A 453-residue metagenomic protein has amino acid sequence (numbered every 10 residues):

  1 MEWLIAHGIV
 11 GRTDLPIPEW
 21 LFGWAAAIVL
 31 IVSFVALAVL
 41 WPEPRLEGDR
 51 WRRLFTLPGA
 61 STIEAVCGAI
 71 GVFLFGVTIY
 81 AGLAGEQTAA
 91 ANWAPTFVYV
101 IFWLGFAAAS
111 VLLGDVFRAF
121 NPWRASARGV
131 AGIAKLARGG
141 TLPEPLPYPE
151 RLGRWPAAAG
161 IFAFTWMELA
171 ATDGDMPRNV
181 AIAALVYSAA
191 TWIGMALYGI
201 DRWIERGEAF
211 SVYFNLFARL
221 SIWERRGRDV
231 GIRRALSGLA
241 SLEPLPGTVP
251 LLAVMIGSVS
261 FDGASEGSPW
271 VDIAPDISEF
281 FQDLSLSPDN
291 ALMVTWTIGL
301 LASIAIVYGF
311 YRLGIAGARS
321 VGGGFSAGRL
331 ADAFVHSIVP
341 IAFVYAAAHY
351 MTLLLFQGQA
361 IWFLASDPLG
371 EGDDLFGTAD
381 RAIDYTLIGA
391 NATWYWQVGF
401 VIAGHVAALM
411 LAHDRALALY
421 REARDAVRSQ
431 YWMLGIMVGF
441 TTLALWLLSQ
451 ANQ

Functional and structural regions predicted by a protein language model:
E2-A6, Y80-Q87, S260-S278, L354-E371 (+1 more regions): Membrane-helix interface motif
E2-R234, G238-L239, E243-P250, F261-E266 (+2 more regions): Transmembrane-helix bundle segments that line or gate the permeation/cavity pathway in multi-pass membrane proteins
A25, S126, P149-A157, E243 (+3 more regions): Hydrophobic alpha-helical transmembrane segments
F106-V111, P246-G263, S337-A360, M437-T442: Hydrophobic alpha-helical membrane-insertion segments
P269-W362: Long, well-ordered mid-to-C-terminal structural blocks that present hydrophobic/aromatic surfaces
I338-A346, L353-G358, W362-H413: Hydrophobic alpha-helical transmembrane segments and adjacent short intramembrane/lumenal linkers of inner/organellar
L411-M437: Interfacial loop-to-transmembrane junctions
L443-Q453: Juxtamembrane boundary at the C-terminal end of a transmembrane helix
